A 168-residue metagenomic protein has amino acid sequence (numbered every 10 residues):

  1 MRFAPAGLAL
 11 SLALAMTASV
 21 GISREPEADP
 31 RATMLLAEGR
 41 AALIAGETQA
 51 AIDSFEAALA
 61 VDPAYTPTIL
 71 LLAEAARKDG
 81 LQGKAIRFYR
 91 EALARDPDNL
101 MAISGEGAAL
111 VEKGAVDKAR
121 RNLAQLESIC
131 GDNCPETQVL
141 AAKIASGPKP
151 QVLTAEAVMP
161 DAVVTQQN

Functional and structural regions predicted by a protein language model:
P26-A32, R121-N168: Terminal, low-structured helical/coil segments at or just beyond the last alpha-helical repeat
P30-A57, V61: Alpha-helical segment of the N-proximal tetratricopeptide repeat
L43, A60, A73-R77, V111: Position-specific recognition of the canonical hydrophobic site in helix A of tetratricopeptide repeat
A58, E91-A92, Q125-L126: Canonical positions in the second alpha-helix
V61, R95, S128-D132: Structural marker of alpha-solenoid helical repeat scaffolds
L71-L72, G105, V139-K143: Canonical tetratricopeptide repeat
